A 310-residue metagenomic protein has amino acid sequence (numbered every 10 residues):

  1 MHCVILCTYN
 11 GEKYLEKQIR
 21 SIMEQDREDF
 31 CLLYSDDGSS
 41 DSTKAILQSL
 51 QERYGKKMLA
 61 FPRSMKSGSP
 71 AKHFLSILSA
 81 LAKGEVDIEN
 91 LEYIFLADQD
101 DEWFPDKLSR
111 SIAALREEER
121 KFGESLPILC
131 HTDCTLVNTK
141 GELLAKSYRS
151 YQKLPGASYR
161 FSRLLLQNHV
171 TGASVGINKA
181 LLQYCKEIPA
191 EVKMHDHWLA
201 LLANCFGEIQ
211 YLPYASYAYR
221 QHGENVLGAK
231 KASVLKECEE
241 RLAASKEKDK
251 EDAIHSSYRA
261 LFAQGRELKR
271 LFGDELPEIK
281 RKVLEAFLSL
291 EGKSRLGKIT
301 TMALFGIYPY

Functional and structural regions predicted by a protein language model:
M1-A232: Nucleotide-sugar donor-binding/catalytic module of glycosyltransferases that assemble extracellular/cell-envelope
L165, A190-K193, H197-W198, A218-Y310: C-terminal subregions of glycosyltransferases and related glycan-biosynthesis enzymes
